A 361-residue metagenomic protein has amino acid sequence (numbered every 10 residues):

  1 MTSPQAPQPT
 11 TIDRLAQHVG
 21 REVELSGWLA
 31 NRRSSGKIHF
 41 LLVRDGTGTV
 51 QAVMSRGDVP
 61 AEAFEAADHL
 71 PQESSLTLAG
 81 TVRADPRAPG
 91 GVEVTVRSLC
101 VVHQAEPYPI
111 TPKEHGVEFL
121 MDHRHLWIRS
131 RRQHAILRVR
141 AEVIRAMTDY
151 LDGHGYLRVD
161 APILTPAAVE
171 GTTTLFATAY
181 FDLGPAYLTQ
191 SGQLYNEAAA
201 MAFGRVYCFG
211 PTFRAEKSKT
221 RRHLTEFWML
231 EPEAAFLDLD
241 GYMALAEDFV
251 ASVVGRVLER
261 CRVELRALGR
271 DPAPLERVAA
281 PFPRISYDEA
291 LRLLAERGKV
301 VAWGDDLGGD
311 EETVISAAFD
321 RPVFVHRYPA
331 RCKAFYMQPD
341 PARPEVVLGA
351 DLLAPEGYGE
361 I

Functional and structural regions predicted by a protein language model:
T2-A235: Class II aminoacyl-tRNA synthetase-like tRNA-binding/catalytic domains
A135-V139, A273-A279: Extended, non-catalytic structural segments that build the interaction scaffolds of large macromolecular assemblies
A146-H154, F249-R260: Generic non-transmembrane alpha-helical segments
R158-D160, L265-R266, V325: Cytochrome P450 heme-thiolate monooxygenase catalytic core
V159, L258-E259, V300-W303: Acidic/polar loop patches that form or flank catalytic/metal-binding clefts of enzymes that bind anionic ligands
E170, T174-S252, R270, R277-I361: A translation/RNA-centric and nucleic-acid-associated enzymatic feature enriched in Class II aminoacyl-tRNA synthetases
E259-L268: Flexible, glycine/charged-enriched surface loops at secondary-structure junctions
